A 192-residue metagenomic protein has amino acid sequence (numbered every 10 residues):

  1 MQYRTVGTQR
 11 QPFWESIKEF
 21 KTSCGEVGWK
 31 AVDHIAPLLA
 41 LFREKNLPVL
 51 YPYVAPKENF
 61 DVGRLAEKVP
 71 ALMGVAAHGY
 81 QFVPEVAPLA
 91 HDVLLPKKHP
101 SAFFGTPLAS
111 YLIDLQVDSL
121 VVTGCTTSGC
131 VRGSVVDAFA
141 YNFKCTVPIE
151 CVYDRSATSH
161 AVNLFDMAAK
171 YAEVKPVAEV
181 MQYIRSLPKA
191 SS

Functional and structural regions predicted by a protein language model:
M1-Y3, Y153: Short, glycine/acidic-enriched loop or turn micro-motifs at the edges of active sites
Y3, Y53-P56: Short glycine-rich, polar/acidic loop-and-turn segments at beta strand-coil junctions
V6-C24: A solvent-exposed, charged loop/short amphipathic helix patch at secondary-structure junctions
T8-Q9, A36-K45, E67-S192: Active-site-adjacent betaalpha module
K18-D33, P70-A77: A short acidic, glycine-rich active-site loop that binds or catalyzes chemistry on phosphate/adenosine moieties
L47-V54, P148: Short beta-strand segments at enzyme active-site cores
E58-D61: Short catalytic/ligand-binding loop motif for oxyanion handling, primarily in non-cytosolic enzymes, centered on
